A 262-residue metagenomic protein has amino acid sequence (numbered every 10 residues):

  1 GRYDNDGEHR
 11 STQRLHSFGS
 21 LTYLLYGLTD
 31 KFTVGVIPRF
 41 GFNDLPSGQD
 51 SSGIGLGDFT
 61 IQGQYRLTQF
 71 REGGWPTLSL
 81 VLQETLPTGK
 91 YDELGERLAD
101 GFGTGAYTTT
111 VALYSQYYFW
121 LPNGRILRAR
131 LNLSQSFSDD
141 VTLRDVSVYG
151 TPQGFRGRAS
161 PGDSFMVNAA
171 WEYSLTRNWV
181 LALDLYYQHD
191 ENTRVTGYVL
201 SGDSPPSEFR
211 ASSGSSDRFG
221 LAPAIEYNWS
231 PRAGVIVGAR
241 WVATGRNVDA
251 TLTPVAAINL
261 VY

Functional and structural regions predicted by a protein language model:
G1, V36-F40, L78-L86, A129-F137 (+3 more regions): Transmembrane beta-barrel strands of outer-membrane/channel proteins
G1-G19, Q49, A99-G101: Surface-exposed strand-loop-strand hairpins of Gram-negative outer-membrane beta-barrel proteins
G1-N5, F42-G48, Q69-R71, L86-L94 (+5 more regions): Gram-negative outer-membrane beta-barrel proteins
R2-D4, E8, R144, Q153-Y262: Outer membrane beta-barrel transmembrane domains
E8-L15, L28-Q62, R66-T68, E191-T193: Surface-exposed loop and membrane-interface regions of Gram-negative outer-membrane beta-barrel proteins
H16-S20, S52-F59, P76, G103-T109 (+3 more regions): Residues that define the transmembrane beta-barrel architecture of outer-membrane proteins
T22-L28, I61-Y65, L82, V111-Y117 (+6 more regions): Residues on the lipid-exposed face of transmembrane beta-strands in outer-membrane beta-barrel proteins
K31, T68-L78, W120-L127, N178 (+2 more regions): Short loop/turn motifs that connect adjacent beta-strands in outer-membrane beta-barrel proteins
